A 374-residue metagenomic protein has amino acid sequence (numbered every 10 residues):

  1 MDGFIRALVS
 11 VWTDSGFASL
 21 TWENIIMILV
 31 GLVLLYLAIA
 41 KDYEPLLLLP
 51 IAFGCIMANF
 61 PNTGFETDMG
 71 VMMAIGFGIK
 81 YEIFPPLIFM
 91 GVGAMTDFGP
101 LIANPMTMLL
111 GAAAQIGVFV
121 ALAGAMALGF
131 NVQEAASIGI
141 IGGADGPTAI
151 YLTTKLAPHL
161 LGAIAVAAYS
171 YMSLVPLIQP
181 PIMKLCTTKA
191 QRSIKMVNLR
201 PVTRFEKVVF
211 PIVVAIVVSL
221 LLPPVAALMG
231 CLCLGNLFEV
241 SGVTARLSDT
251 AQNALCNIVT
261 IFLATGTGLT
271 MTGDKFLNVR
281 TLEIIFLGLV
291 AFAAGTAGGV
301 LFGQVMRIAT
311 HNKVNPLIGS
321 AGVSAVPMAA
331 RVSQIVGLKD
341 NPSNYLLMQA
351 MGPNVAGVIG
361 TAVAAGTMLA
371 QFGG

Functional and structural regions predicted by a protein language model:
M1-G70: N-terminal alpha-helical transmembrane segments of multi-pass membrane transport and channel/translocase proteins
L34, M57, G78-I102, G235-F238 (+1 more regions): Hydrophobic transmembrane alpha-helices of secondary-active transporters and Na+-translocating membrane complexes
A40-L48, F65-G76, M95-L110, T244-N253 (+3 more regions): Interfacial helix-loop-helix linkers and transmembrane-helix boundary segments in multi-pass membrane proteins
Y81, F89-M95, L110-V120, G124 (+3 more regions): Alpha-helical membrane segments and immediately flanking helix-loop junctions that form or couple to the substrate/ion
L101-L122, G273-G299, A350-N354: Entry/N-cap segments of selected transmembrane alpha helices and their immediately preceding amphipathic helices
H159-L177, L287-G295, I318: Alpha-helical transmembrane segments
S170-V243: Membrane-embedded hairpin module used as a gating/binding unit in multi-pass transport and secretion proteins
A215-G299: Transmembrane helical segments that form the transport core of multi-pass membrane transport proteins
